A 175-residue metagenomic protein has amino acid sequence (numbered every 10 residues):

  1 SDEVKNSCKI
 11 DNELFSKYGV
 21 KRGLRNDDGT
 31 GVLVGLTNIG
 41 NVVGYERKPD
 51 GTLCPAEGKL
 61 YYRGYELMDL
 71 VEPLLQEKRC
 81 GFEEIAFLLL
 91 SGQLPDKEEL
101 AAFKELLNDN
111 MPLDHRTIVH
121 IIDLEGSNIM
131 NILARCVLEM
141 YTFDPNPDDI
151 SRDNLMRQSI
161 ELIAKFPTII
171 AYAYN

Functional and structural regions predicted by a protein language model:
S1-N175: Hydrophobic alpha-helical bundle cores within soluble ligand-binding/oligomerization subdomains
